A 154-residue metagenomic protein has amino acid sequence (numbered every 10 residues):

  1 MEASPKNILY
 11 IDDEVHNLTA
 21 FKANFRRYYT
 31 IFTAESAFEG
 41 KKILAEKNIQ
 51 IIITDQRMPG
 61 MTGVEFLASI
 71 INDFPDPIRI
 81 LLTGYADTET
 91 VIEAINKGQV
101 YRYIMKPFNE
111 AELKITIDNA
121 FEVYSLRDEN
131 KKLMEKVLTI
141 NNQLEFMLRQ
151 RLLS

Functional and structural regions predicted by a protein language model:
E2-H16, A20-K22, T33, I52-I53: Conserved acidic segment of CheY-like receiver
T33-K42, G63: Helix N-cap/capping motif at the beta->alpha junctions
A45-K47, I70-D76, K97-G98: Conserved phosphotransfer cores of two-component systems
M58: Receiver (REC) domain active-site loop signature in two-component systems and cognate sites in sensor histidine kinases
E65, A86-R102: Alpha4 helix (beta4-alpha4-beta5 surface) of REC/receiver domains from two-component response regulators
E89, F108-I117, F121: C-terminal output helix
D128, K132-S154: C-terminal output/effector regions of signal-responsive regulators
